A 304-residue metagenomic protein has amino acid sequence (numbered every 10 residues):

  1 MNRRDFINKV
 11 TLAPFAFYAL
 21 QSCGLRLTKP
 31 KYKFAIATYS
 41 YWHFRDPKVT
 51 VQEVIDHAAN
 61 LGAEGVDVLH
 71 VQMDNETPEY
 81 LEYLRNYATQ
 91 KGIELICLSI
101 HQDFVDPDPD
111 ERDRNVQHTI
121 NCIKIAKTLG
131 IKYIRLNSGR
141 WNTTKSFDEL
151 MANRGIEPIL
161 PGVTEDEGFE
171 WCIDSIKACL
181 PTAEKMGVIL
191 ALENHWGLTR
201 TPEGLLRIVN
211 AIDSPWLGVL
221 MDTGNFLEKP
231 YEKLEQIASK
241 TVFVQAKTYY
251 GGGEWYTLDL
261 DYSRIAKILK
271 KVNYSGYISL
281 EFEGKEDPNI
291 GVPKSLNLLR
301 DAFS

Functional and structural regions predicted by a protein language model:
R3-A35, W42-G62, K177, K185 (+1 more regions): Histidine-acidic metal/acid-base catalytic patches
T11, F15-A19, L25, T89-E94 (+1 more regions): Active-site acidic/histidine proton-transfer and metal-coordination neighborhood in alpha/beta enzyme cores
I55, Y80-Q90, I120-K132, P230-Q236 (+1 more regions): Short amphipathic alpha-helices and their capping/turn segments at secondary-structure boundaries
D67, C97-S99, R135, A191 (+2 more regions): Conserved beta-strand positions in the central sheet of alpha/beta enzyme cores
D67-R85, W141-K145: Glycine-rich, proline-tolerant flexible connector loops at the mouths of alpha/beta enzymes
D67-V71, L190-N194, L220-D222, S279-E281: Short catalytic-loop micro-motif centered on adjacent basic/acidic residues
E76-E82, P109-R112, N289-G291: Metal-dependent catalytic neighborhoods of phosphoester/phosphodiester hydrolases
D103-D108, N142-T144, E228, Y250-E254: A short acidic, helix-capping loop that chelates divalent metal ions and anchors anionic groups
